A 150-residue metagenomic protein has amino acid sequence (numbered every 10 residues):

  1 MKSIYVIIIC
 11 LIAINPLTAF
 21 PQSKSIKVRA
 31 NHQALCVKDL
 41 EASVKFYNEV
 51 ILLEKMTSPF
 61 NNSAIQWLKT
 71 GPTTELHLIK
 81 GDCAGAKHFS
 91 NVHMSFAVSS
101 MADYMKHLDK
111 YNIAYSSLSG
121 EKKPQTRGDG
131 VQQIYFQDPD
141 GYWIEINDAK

Functional and structural regions predicted by a protein language model:
M1-S25: Bacterial Sec-dependent N-terminal signal peptides
F20-E41, V92-F96: N-terminal beta-strand motif that seeds the catalytic metal site of vicinal oxygen chelate
A34-E75: Core segments of cupin and vicinal oxygen chelate
D39-E41, M94-D140: Vicinal oxygen chelate
N62, S90, G130: Exposed loop/turn and edge beta-strand positions of beta-sandwich/beta-sheet ligand-binding modules
I65-D109: Mid-chain, structured segments of secreted extracytoplasmic proteins
L68-P72, F136-P139, A149: Active-site beta-strand termini and strand-to-loop segments that position acidic
R127, N147-K150: Short beta->alpha transition motifs characteristic of CBS
